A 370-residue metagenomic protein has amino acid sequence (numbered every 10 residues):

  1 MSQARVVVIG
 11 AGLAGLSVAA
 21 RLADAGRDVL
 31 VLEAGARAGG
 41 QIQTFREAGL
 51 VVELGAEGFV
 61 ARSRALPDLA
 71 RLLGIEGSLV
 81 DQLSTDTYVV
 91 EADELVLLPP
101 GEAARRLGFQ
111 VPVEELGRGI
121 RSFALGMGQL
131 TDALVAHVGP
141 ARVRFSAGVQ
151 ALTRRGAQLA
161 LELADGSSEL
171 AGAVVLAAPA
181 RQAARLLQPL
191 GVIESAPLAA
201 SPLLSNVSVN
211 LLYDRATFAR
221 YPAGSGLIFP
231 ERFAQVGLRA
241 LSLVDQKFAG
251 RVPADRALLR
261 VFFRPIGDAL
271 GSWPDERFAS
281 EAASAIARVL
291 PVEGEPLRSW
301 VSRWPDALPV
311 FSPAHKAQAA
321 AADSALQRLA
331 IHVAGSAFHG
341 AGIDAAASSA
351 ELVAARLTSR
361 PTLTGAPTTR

Functional and structural regions predicted by a protein language model:
A4-V31: N-terminal Rossmann-like FAD-binding beta1-loop-alpha1 element of flavoenzymes
V6, R27-V29, V174, P296-S299: Hydrophobic anchor at the start of a short beta-strand that flanks the dinucleotide cofactor-binding loop
A14, R37, R181: Conserved Rossmann-like nucleotide-cofactor binding loop
A23-E47: Glycine-rich FAD pyrophosphate-binding loop
A48-V113: Dinucleotide-binding Rossmann-like beta1-alpha1 core, especially the glycine-rich loop that anchors the ADP
L98-A103, L241-R370: Conserved flavin/dinucleotide-binding core of flavoenzymes
V113-A164, E169-A173: Helical element adjacent to the flavin cofactor pocket in flavoenzyme catalytic cores
Q150-L259, F263-E276, S284-V289, D323 (+1 more regions): Mid-domain catalytic core of redox enzymes that form a hydrophobic substrate pocket/lid adjacent to a catalytic redox
